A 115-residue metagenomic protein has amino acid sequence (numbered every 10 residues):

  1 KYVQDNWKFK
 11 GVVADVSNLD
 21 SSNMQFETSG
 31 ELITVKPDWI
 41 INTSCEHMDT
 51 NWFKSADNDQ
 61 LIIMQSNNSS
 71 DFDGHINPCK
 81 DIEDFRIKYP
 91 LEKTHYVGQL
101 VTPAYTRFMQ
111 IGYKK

Functional and structural regions predicted by a protein language model:
Y2-T43: S-adenosyl-L-methionine
D5, K114-K115: Secondary-structure boundary elements
D49-K114: C-terminal substrate-binding/active-site "lid" region of AdoMet-derived donor-dependent transferases
